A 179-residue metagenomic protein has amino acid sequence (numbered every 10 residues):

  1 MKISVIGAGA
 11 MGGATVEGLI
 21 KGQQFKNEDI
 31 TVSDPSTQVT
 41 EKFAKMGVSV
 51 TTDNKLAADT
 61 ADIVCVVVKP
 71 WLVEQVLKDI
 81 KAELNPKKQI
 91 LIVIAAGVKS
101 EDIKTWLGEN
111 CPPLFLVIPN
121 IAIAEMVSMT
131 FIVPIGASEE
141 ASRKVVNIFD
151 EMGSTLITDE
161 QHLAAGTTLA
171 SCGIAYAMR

Functional and structural regions predicted by a protein language model:
M1, E28, V48, Q89-I90 (+2 more regions): A structural micro-motif
M1-D59, V127: NAD(P)+-binding Rossmann beta1-loop-alpha1 motif at the extreme N-terminus of oxidoreductases
G12, T40, A61, V73 (+4 more regions): A general structural signal for well-ordered alpha-helical segments in protein cores
G18, G22, S33, M46 (+4 more regions): Change "in soluble alpha/beta enzymes" to "in soluble alpha/beta proteins
M46, N54-D59, I63-M129: Rossmann-like NAD(P)(H) cofactor-binding subdomain of soluble oxidoreductases
D102-P113, M129-A165, Y176-R179: Internal alpha-helical scaffold of NAD(P)-dependent oxidoreductase catalytic cores
L169: Catalytic, metal-anchored helix/loop core of enzyme active sites in primary metabolism
